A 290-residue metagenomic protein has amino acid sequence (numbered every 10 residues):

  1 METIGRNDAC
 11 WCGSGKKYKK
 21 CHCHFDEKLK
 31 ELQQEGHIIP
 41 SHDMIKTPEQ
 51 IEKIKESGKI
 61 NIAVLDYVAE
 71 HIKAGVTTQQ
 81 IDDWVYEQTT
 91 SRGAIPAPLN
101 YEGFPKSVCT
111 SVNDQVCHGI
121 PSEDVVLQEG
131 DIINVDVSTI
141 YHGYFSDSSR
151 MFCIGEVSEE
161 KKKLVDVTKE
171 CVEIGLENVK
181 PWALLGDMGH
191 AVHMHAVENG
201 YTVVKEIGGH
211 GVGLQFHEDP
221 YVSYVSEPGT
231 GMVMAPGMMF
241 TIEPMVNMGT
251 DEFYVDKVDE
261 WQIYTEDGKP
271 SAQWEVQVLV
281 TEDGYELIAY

Functional and structural regions predicted by a protein language model:
M1: Conserved N-terminal segment of EGF-like repeats
G5-D8, S14-Y290: Active-site neighborhoods and metal-handling regions in enzymes and metal-associated proteins
